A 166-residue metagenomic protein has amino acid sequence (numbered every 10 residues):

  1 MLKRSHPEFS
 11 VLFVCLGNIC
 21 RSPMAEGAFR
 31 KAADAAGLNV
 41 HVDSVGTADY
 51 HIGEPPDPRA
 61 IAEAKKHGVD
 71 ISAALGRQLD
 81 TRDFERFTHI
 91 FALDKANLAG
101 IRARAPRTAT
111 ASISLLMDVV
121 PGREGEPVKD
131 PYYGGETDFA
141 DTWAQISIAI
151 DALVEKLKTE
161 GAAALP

Functional and structural regions predicted by a protein language model:
M1-R86, E155-P166: Conserved active-site segments centered on acidic
L2-E8, H89, K95-P166: Phosphate-binding/catalytic loops
F13, F91-A92: Hydrophobic beta-strand core positions in alpha/beta domains
S22, D94-K95: Helix N-cap/beta->alpha junction signal
